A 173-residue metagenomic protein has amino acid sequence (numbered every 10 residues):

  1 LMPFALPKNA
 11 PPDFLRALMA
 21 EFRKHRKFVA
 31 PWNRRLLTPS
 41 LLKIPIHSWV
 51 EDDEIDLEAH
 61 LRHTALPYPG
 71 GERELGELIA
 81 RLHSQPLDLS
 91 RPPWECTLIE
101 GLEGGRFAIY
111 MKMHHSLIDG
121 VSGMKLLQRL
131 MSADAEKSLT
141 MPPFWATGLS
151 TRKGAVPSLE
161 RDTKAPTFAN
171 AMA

Functional and structural regions predicted by a protein language model:
L1-P11, M19-A173: Soluble acyl-CoA-dependent acyltransferase catalytic core bearing the H(X)4D motif
L15: Active-site regions of oxyanion-processing enzymes, predominantly non-cytosolic
